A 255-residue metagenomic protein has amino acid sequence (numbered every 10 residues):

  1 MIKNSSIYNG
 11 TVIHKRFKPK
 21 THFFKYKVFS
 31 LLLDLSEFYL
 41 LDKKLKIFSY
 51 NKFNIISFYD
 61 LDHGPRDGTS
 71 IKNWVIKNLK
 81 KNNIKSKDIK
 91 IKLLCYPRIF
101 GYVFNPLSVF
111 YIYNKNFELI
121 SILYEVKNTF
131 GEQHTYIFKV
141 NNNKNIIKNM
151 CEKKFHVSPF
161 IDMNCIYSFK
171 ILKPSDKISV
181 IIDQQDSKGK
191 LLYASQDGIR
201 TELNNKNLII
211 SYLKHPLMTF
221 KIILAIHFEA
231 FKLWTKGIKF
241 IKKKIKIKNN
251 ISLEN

Functional and structural regions predicted by a protein language model:
M1-N255: Mature, function-bearing regions of proteins
